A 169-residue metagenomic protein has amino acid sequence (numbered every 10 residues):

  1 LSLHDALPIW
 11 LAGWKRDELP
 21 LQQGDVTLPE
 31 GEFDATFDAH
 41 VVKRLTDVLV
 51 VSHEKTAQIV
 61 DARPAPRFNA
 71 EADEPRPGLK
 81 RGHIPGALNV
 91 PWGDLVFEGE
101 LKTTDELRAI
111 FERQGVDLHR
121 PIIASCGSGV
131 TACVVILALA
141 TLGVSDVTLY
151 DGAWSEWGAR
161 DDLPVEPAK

Functional and structural regions predicted by a protein language model:
L1-D5: Single conserved hydrophobic/aromatic residue that forms the stacking wall/gate of nucleotide- or nucleobase-binding
A6-Q58, A62-K169: Rhodanese-like catalytic fold shared by cysteine-dependent sulfurtransferases and DSP/PTP-type phosphatases
